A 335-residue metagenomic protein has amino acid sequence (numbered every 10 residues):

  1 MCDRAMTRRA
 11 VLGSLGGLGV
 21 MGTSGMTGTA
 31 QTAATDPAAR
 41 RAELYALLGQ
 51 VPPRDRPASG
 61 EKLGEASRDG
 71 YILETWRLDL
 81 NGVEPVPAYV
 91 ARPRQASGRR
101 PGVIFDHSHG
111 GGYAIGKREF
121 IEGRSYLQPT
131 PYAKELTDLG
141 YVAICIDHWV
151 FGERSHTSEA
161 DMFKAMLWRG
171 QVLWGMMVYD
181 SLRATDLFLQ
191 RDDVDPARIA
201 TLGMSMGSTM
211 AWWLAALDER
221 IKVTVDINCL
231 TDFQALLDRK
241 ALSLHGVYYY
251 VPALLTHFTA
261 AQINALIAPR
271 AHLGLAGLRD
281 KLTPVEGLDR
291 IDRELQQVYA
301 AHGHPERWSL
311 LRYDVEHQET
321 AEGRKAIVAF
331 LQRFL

Functional and structural regions predicted by a protein language model:
C2-G19: N-terminal secretory signal peptides and thylakoid transit peptides that target proteins across membranes
A5, A10, G25-A39: C-terminal segment of N-terminal export signals and the immediately downstream linker at the start of the mature
A58-Q95: N-terminal cap/lid segment of alpha/beta-hydrolase-fold proteins
R99-S108: Short beta-strand element of the alpha/beta-hydrolase
S108-Y179, L237-D238: Cap/lid segment of the alpha/beta-hydrolase catalytic domain
M162-S205: Gly/Ser-rich "nucleophile elbow"/oxyanion-hole loop immediately N-terminal to the catalytic nucleophile in hydrolases
V223-N264, P269, L282-D292, A300-H304: Mobile cap/lid helix-loop segments that gate and shape the active-site cleft of serine hydrolases
R293, V298-L335: C-terminal catalytic histidine-bearing segment of alpha/beta-hydrolase fold enzymes
